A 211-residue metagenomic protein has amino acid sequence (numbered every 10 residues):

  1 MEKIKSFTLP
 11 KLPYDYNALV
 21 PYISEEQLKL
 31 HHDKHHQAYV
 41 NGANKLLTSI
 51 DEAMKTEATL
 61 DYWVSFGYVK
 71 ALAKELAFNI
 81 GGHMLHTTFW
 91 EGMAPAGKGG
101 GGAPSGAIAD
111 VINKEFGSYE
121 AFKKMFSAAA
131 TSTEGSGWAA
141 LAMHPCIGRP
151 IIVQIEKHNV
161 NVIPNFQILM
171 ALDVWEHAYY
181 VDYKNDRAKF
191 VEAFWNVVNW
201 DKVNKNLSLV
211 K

Functional and structural regions predicted by a protein language model:
M1-K211: Feature for soluble, non-membrane regions of globular proteins
